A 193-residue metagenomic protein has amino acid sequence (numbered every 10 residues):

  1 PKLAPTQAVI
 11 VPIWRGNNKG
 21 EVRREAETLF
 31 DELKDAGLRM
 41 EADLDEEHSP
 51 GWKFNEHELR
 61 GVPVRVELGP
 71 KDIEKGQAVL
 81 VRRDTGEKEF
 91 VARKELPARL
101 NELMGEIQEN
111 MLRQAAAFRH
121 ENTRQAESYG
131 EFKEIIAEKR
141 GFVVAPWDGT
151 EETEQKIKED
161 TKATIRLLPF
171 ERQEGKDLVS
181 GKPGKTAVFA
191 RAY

Functional and structural regions predicted by a protein language model:
P1-Y193: NTP/phosphate- and nucleic-acid-binding module
